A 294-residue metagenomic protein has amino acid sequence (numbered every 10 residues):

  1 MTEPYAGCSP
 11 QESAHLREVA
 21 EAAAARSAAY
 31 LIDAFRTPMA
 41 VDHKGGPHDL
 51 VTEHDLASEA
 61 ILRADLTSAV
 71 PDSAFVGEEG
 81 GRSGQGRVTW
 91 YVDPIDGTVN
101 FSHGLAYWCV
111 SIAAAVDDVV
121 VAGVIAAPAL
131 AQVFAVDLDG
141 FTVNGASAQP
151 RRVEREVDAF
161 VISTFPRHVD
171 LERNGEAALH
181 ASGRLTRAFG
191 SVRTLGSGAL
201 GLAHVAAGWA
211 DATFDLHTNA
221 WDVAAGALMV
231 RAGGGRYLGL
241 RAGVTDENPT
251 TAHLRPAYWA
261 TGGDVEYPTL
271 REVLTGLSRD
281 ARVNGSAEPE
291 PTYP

Functional and structural regions predicted by a protein language model:
M1-I95, A281, G285-P294: N-terminal subdomain of lithium-sensitive/metallo-dependent phosphomonoesterases centered on the IMPase/IPPase/PAP
S27, L31, D55, L66 (+6 more regions): Residue-level signal for inorganic ion chemistry
L56, E79, P94-G97, P128 (+2 more regions): Generic detector of well-ordered alpha-helical packing
I61, C109, A225-L228: Short amphipathic alpha-helical face segments that pack within enzyme cores and frequently flank/anchor catalytic
A64, Q85-D139: DPxDG-like acidic metal-binding loop motif
D117, V143-S147: Short strand-turn-strand beta-turns centered on an Asx-Gly dipeptide
V121, S147-P150: Short, isolated positions in well-ordered beta-strands
R152-P294: An extended, acidic
